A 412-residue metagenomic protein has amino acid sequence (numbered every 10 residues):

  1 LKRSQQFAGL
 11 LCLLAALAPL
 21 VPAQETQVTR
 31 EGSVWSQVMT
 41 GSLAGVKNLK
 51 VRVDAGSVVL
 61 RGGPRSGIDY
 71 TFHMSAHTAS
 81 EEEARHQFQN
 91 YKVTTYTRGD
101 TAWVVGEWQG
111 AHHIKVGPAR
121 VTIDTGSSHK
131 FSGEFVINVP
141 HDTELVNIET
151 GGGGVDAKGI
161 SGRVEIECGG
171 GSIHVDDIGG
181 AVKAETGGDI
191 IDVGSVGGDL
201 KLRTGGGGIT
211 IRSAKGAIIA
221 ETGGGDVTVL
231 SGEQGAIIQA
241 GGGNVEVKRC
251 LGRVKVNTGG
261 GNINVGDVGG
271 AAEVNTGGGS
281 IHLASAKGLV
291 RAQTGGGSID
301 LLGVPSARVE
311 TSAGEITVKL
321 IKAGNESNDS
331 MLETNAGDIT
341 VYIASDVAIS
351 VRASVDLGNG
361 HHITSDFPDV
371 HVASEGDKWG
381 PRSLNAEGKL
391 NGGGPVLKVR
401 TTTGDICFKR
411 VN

Functional and structural regions predicted by a protein language model:
L1-N412: Intrinsically disordered, low-complexity terminal regions
